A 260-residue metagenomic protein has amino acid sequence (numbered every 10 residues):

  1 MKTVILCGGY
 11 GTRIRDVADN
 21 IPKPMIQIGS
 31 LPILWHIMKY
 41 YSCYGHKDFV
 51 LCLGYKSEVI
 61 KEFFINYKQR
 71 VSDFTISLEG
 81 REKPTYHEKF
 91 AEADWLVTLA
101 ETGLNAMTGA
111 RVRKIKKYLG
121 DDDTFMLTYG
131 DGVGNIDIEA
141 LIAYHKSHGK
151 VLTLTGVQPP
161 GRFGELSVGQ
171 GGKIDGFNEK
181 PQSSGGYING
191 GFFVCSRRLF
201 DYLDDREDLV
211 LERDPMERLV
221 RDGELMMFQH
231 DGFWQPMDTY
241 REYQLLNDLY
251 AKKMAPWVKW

Functional and structural regions predicted by a protein language model:
M1-Y67, L99: N-terminal glycine-rich phosphate-binding loop and ensuing alpha1 helix
M25, E165-V168, M216, M227: A structural signal for short hydrophobic beta-strand segments in well-ordered beta-sheet cores
I33-H36, R111-K114, P215: Well-ordered alpha-helical segments embedded in enzymatic catalytic cores
C43, K117, R218-R221: Solvent-exposed polar/charged
I60-Q170: Conserved beta-loop-beta/alpha segment of the NTase-like Rossmann-fold superfamily that binds/positions NTPs
D123-M126, V133, I138-K146, Q158-G161 (+1 more regions): Catalytic-core segments of class I nucleotidyltransferases/pyrophosphorylases that form NMP-activated intermediates
